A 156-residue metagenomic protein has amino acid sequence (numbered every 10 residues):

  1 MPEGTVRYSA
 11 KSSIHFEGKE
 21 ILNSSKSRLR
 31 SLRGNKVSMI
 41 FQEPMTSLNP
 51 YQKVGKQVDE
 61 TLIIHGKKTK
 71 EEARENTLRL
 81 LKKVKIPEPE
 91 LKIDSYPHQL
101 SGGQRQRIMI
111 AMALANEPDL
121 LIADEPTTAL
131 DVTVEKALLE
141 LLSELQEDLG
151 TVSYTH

Functional and structural regions predicted by a protein language model:
Y8-E20: Conserved ABC transporter NBD signature motif
E20, E72-L91: Conserved ABC ATPase "signature" region
S95-L100, Q104: Conserved ABC ATPase signature
A115-D119: A short, proline-enriched helix->beta-strand linker immediately N-terminal to the Walker B motif in ABC-type P-loop
L121-D124: Catalytic Walker B motif of ABC-type/P-loop ATPase nucleotide-binding domains
K136-G150: Helical segment within the ABC ATPase nucleotide-binding domain
Y154-H156: Conserved small/polar residues in nucleotide/adenosyl-binding loops
